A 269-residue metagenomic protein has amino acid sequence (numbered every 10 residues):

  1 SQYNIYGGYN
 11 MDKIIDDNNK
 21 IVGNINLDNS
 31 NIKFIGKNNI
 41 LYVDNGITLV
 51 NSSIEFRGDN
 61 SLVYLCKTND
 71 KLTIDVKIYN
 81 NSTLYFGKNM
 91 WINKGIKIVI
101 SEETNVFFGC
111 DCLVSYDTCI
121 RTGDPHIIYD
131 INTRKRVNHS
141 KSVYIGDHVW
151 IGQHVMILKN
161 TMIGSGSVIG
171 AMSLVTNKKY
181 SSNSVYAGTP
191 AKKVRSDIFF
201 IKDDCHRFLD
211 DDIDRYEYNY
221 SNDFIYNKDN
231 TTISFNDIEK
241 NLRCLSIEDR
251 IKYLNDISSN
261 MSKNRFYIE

Functional and structural regions predicted by a protein language model:
S1-D59: Extended, small-residue-rich solenoid/repeat segments and analogous flexible loops that form exposed scaffolds
D12, D16-D17, E55, D75 (+6 more regions): Glutamate identity and glutamate-enriched acidic tracts
D12-I14, I21, I32, I54 (+7 more regions): Generic preference for hydrophobic/aromatic residues in regular secondary structure cores
N38-M162, S173, K178: Flexible, glycine/small-residue-enriched loop-and-beta-strand segment within the central core of proteins
V114-Y267: Glycine-rich hexapeptide-repeat left-handed beta-helix
